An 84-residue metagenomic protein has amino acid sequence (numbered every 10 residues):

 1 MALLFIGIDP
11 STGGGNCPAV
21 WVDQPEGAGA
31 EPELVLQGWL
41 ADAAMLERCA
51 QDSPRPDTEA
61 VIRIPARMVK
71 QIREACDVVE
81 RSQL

Functional and structural regions predicted by a protein language model:
M1-G7: Short Pro/Gly-enriched beta-strand edge/turn motifs at strand-loop
I8-T12: Short Gly/Pro-enriched turn/cap motifs at secondary-structure boundaries
G14-E59: A short, structured beta-strand/loop element
G38, E47-L84: Helix-rich interaction surfaces within compact, conserved domain-sized segments that mediate assembly or partner
